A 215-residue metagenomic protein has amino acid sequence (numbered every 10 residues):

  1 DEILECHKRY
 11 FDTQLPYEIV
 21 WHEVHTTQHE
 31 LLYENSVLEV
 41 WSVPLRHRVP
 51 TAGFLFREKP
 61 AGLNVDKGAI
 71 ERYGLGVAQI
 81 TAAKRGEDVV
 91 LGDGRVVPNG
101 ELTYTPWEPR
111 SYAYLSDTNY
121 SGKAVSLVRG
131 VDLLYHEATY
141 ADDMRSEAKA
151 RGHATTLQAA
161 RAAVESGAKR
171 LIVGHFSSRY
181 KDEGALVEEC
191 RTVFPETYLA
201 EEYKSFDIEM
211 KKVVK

Functional and structural regions predicted by a protein language model:
D1-E5, K181-D182, F206-D207: Short, charged/polar "capping" segments at the starts of alpha-helices and the immediately preceding loops
D1-H25: Active-site HxH/HxHxD metal-binding segment of metal-dependent hydrolases
R9-D12, L75, P195: Generic surface-pattern signal
Y10-Q14, L63-N64, K169, A200: Generic macromolecular interface patches on structured domains
I19-W21, V40, E196-T197: Generic structural signal for residues in well-ordered beta-strands
H25-V173, D182-E188, V193, E209-K215: Metal-dependent phosphodiesterase/nuclease catalytic metal-binding core
T139, F176, E202: Short, ordered loop/turn segments at secondary-structure junctions
P195-S205: Conserved phosphate-binding/catalytic loops in two-lobed NTP-binding clefts
